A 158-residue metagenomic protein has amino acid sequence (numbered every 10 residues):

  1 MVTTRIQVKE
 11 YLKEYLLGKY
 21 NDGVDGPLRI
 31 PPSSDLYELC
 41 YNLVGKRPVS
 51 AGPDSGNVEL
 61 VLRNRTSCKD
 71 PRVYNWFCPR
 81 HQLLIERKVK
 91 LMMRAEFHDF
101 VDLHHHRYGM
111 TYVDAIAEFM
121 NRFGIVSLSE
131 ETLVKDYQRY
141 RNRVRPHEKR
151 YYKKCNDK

Functional and structural regions predicted by a protein language model:
M1-C78: Long, low-complexity interaction regions most often at the N-terminus
E86-Y108: Positively charged, polyanion-binding regions of nucleic-acid-associated proteins
D102-F123: Short, charged amphipathic recognition helices of the HTH superfamily and cognate SANT/SANTA-like modules
E118-V134: Short, basic interhelical loop/turn and adjoining N-cap of the next helix at nucleic-acid- or acidic-partner-contacting
D136-Y151: Short, basic alpha-helical nucleic acid-contact segments in DNA-binding proteins and DNA transaction factors
R150-K158: Intrinsically disordered, low-complexity basic tails/linkers immediately adjacent to helix-turn-helix/homeobox/MYB/SANT
